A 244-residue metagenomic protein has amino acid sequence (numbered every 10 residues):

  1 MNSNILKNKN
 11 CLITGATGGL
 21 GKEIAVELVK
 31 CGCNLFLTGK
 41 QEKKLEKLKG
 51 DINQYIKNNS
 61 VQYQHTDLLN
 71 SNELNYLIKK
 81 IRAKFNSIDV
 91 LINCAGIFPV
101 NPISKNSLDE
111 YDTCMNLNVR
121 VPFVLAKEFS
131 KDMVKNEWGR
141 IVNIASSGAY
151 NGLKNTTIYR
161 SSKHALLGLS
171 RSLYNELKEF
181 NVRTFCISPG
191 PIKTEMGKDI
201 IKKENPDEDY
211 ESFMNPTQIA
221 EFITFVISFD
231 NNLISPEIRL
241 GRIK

Functional and structural regions predicted by a protein language model:
T17-G18: Conserved glycine-rich cofactor-binding loop
C31-L48: Conserved glycine-rich Rossmann-like NAD(P)H-binding loop of the short-chain dehydrogenase/reductase
P102-I103, E110-M115: Substrate-binding pocket helix/loop in short-chain dehydrogenase/reductase
A126, S162: Active-site helix of classical SDR
K131, N175-E179: Alpha-helical segment proximal to the catalytic Tyr-Lys
S146: Residue(s) in the substrate-gating loop at a strand-loop-helix junction that position the organic substrate next
C186, D207-K244: C-terminal helical subdomain
